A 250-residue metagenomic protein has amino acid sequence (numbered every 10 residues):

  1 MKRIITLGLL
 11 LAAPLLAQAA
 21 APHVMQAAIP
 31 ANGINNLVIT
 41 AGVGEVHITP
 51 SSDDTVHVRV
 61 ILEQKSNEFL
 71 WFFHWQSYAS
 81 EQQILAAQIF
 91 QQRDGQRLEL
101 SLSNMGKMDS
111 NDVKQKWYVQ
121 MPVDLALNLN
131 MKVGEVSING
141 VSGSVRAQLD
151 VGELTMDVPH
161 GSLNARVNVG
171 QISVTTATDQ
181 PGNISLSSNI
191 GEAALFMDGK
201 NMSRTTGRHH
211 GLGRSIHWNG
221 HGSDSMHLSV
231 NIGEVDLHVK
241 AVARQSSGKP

Functional and structural regions predicted by a protein language model:
M1-I4: Positively charged n-region of N-terminal signal peptides that target proteins for export
L10-Q18: Hydrophobic h-region of N-terminal signal peptides that target proteins for export in Gram-negative bacteria
Q18-A41, E45-A126, N164, T175-S188 (+2 more regions): Acidic (Asp/Glu) and glycine-rich low-complexity loops/linkers that are typically intrinsically disordered
G42, N130-K132, D150, N168 (+2 more regions): Asparagine/serine/threonine-enriched low-complexity, disordered tracts, especially those forming N-linked glycosylation
E45, G106-K107, E135, E153 (+1 more regions): Solvent-exposed loop/turn segments at secondary-structure junctions within structured extracellular/periplasmic domains
E63, G134, G152, G170 (+2 more regions): Hydrophobic lipid-interacting interfaces of membrane-associated proteins
N128-D157: Right-handed parallel beta-helix
